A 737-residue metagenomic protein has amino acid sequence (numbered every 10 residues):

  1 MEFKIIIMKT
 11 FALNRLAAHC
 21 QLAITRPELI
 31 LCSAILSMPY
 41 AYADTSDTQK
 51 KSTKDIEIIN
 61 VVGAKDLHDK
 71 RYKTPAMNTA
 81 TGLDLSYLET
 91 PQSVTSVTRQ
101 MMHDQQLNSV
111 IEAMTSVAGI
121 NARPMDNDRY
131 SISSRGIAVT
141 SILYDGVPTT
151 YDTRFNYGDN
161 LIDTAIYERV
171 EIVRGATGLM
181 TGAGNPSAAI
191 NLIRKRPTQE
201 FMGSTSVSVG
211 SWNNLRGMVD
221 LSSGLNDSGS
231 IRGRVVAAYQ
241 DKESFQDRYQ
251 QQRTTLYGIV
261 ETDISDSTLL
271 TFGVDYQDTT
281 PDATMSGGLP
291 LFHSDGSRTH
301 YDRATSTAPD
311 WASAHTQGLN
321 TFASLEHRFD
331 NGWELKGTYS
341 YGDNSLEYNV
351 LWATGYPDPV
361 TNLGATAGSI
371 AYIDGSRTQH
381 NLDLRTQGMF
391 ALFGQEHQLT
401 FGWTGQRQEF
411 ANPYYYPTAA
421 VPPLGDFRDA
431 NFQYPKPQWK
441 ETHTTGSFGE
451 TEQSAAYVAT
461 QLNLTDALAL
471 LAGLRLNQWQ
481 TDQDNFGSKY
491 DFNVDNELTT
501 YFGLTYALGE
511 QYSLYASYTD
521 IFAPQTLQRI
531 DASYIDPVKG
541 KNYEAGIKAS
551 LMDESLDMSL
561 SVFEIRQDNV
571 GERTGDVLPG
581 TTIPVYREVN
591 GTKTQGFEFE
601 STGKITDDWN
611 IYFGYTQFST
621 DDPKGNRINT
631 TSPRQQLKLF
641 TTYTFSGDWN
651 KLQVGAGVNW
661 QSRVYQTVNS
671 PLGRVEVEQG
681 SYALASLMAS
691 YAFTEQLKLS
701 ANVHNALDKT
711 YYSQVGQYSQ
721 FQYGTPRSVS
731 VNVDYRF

Functional and structural regions predicted by a protein language model:
F11, N659-N669, S690-F737: C-terminal beta-signal and adjacent terminal beta-strands/loops of Gram-negative outer-membrane beta-barrel proteins
K73-V94, I111-P148, E168: Extracytoplasmic beta-strand/coil segments of soluble accessory domains associated with Gram-negative outer-membrane
A122, S131, V147-R174, L192-R194: Short acidic/polar hinge/loop motifs at secondary-structure boundaries that mediate gating or recognition
T150-Y151, I166-E168, L179-G258, I264-T268 (+2 more regions): Outer-membrane beta-barrel translocator/receptor signature
Q240-S244, Y257-D263, S267-R328, Y341-R377 (+4 more regions): Acidic/polar loop-and-plug regions of large Gram-negative outer-membrane beta-barrel proteins
E261-S265, R377, E396-Q408, S447-Q567 (+4 more regions): Structural signature of Gram-negative outer-membrane beta-barrels, strongest in the C-terminal barrel of TonB-dependent
E326-D330, E334-S340, N344-V350, L514 (+3 more regions): Membrane-embedded beta-barrel scaffold of Gram-negative outer-membrane proteins
D466-A467, R587-N669, L707-T710, R736: Gram-negative outer-membrane beta-barrel transporters
